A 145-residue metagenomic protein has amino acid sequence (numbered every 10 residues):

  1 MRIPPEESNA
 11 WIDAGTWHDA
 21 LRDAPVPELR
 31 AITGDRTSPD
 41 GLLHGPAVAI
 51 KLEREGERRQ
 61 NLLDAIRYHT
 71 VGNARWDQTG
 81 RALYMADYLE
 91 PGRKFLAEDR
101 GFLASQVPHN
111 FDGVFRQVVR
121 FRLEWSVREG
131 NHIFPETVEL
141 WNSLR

Functional and structural regions predicted by a protein language model:
M1-R116: Divalent metal-dependent catalytic cores for phosphoryl transfer on phosphate-bearing substrates
V114-E124: Amphipathic, Lys/Arg-enriched alpha-helical patches that create a basic surface for binding polyanionic ligands
E124-R145: Charged phosphate-binding loop/patch that engages nucleotide di/tri-phosphates or the phosphate backbone of nucleic
